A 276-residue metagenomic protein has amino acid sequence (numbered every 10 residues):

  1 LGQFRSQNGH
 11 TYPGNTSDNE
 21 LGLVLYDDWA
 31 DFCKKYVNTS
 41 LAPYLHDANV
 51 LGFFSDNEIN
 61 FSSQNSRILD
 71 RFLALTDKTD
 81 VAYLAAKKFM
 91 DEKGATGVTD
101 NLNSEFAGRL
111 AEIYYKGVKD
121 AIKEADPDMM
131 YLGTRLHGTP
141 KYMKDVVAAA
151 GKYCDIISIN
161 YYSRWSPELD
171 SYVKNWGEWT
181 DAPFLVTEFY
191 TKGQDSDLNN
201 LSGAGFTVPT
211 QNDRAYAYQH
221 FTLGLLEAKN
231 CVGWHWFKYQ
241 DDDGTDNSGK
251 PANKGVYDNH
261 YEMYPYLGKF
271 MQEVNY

Functional and structural regions predicted by a protein language model:
L1-I157, S166, W179, G193-S196: Active-site mouth of glycoside hydrolases
D70-K78, F237-Y276: Aromatic-rich peripheral "rim/lid" segments of glycoside hydrolase catalytic domains that contact and position glycan
L132, L185-V186, H235: Structural detector of well-ordered beta-strand residues that form the stable sheet scaffold of enzyme domains
A150-N160, G224-V232: Structural recognition of alpha->loop->beta junctions
N160-W165, N200-D213: Short, contiguous acidic/charged loop-to-helix segments that flank catalytic cores in large enzymes
L169-S171, D195-G205, D246-N253: Histidine/acidic-residue-rich catalytic or RNA/ligand-binding cores of hydrolases and nuclease-related proteins
A182-K192: Aromatic-lined glycan-binding groove of carbohydrate-active enzymes
F206-G255: C-terminal structured "cap/appendage" subdomains that terminate the fold
